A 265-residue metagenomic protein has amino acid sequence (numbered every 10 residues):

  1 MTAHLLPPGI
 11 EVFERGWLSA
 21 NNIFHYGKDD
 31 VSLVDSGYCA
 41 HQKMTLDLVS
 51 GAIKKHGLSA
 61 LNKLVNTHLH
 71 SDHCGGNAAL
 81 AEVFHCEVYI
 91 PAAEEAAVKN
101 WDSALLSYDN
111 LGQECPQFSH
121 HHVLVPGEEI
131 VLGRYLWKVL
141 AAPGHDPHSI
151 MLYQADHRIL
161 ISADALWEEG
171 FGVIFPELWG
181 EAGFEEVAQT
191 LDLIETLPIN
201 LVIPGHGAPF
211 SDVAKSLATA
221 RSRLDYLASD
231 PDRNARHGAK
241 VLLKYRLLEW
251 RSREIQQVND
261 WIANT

Functional and structural regions predicted by a protein language model:
T2-H56, M151-A163, E168: Conserved beta-strand hairpin/beta-sheet module of binuclear metal-dependent hydrolase folds, prominently
H4-I10, Y108-G112, G133-Y135: Short Pro/Gly-enriched beta-strand edge/turn motifs at strand-loop
G9, H25, D35, H68 (+8 more regions): Divalent metal-coordination and catalytic microenvironments
E11, V65, Y89, H122-L124 (+3 more regions): Hydrophobic/aromatic beta-strand patches that form the interior of the parallel beta-sheet core in alpha/beta enzyme
V31, Y38-A40, L136-P143, P147-A228: Metallo-beta-lactamase
A40-M44, V49-V131: Active-site HxH/HxHxD metal-binding segment of metal-dependent hydrolases
E195-L201, A208-T265: Accessory terminal helices/loops
